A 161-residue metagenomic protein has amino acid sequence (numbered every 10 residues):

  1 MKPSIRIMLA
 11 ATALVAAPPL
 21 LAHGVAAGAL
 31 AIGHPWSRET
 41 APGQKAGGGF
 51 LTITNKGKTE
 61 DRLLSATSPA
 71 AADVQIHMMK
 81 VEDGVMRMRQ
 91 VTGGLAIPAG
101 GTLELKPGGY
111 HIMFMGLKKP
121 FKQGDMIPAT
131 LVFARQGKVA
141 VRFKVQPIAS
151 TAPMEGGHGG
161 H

Functional and structural regions predicted by a protein language model:
M1-L9: Bacterial N-terminal signal peptides that target proteins for export
A16-A17: N-terminal signal peptide c-region/cleavage motif recognized by signal peptidases
H23-M126, T130-H161: Compact, glycine-rich, soluble single-domain proteins
